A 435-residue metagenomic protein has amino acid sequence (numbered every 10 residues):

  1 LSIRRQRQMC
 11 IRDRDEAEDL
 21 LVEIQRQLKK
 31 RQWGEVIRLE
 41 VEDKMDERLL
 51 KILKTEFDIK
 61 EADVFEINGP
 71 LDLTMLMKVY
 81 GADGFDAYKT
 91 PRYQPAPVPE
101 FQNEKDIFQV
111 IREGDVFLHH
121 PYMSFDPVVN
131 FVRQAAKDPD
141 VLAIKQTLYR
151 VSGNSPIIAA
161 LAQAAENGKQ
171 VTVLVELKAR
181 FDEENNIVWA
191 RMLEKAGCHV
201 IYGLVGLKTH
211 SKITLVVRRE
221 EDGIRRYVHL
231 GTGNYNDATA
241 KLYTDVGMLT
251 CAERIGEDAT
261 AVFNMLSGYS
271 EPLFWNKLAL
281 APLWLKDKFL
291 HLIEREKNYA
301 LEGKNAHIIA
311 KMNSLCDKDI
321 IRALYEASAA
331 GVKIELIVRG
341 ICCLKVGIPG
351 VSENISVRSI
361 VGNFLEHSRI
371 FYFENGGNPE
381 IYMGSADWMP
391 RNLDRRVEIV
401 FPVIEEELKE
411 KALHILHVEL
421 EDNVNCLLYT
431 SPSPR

Functional and structural regions predicted by a protein language model:
L1, Q8, R12-Y93, V188-R191: Duplex nucleic acid-engaging cores and interfaces of nucleic-acid transaction enzymes
Q6-D13, Y429-P434: Conserved small/polar residues in nucleotide/adenosyl-binding loops
Q8, R12-D15, V36-D43, F108-A162 (+2 more regions): PLD-like (HKD) phosphodiesterase/transphosphatidyltransferase domain
D13-E16, K51, V129-N130, A240-Y243 (+4 more regions): Short conserved micro-motifs at the rims of enzyme active sites and ligand-binding pockets
I24-R31, I107, N298-L301, M389-P390: Short, flexible, solvent-exposed loop/turn segments with mixed acidic/basic and small polar residues
K29-I37, D58-E66, F85-D86, V141 (+8 more regions): Intrinsically disordered or highly flexible coil/loop and linker segments, enriched in small and charged/polar residues
D43, N167-R226, G231-N234, T239 (+3 more regions): PLD/PLD-like phosphodiesterase catalytic module centered on the HKD motif
E61-A143, G223-L292: Active-site cores of enzymes that catalyze phosphoryl transfer or operate on phosphate-rich substrates
